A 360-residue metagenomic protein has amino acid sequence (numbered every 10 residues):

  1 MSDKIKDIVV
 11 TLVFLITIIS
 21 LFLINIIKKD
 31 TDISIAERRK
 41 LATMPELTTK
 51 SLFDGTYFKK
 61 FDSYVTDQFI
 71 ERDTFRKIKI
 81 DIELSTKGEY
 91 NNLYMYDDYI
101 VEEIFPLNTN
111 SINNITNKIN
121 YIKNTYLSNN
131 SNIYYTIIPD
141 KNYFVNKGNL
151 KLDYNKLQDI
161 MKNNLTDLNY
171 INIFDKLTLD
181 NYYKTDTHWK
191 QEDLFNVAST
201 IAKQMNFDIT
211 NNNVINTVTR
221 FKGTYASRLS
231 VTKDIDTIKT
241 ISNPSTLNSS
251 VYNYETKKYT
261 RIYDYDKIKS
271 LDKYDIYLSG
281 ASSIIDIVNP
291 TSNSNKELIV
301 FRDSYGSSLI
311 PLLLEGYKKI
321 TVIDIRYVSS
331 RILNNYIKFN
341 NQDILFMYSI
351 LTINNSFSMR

Functional and structural regions predicted by a protein language model:
M1-R360: Extracellular glycan-modifying ectodomains
